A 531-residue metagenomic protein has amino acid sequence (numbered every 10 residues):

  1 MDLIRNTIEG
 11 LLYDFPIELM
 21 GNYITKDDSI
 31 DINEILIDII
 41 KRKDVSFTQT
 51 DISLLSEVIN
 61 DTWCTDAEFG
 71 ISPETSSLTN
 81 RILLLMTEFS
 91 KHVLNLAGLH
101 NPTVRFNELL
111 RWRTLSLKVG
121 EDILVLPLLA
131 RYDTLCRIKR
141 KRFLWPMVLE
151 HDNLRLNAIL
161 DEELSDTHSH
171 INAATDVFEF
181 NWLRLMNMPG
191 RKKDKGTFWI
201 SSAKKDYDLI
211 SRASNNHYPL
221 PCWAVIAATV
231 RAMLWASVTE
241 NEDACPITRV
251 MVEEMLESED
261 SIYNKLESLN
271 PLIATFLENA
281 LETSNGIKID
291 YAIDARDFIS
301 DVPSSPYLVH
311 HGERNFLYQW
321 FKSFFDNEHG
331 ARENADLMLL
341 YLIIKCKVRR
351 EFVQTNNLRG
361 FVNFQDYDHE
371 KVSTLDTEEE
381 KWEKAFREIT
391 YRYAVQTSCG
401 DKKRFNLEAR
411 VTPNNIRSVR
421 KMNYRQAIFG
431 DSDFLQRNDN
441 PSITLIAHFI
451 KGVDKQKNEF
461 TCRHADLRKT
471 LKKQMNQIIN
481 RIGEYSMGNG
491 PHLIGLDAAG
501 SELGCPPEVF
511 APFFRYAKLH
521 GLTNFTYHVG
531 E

Functional and structural regions predicted by a protein language model:
M1-E531: Metal-cofactor-binding active-site regions of metalloenzymes
